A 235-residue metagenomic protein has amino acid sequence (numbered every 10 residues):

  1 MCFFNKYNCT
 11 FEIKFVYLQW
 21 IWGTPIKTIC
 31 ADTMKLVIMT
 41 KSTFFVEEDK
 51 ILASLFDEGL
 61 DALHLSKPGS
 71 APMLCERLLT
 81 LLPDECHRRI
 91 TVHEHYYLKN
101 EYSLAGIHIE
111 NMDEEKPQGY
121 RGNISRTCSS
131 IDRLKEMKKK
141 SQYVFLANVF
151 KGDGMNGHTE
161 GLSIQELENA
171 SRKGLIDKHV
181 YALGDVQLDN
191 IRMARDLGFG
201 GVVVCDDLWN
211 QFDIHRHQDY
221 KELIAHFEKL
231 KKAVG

Functional and structural regions predicted by a protein language model:
W20-W22: Tryptophan (W) side chains
M34-L36: Extreme N-terminal starter segment of soluble prokaryotic enzymes
M39-K41, D61-L74, E85-P117, R121-E136 (+1 more regions): Catalytic beta/alpha-barrel core
L52-D57, L81-E85, N100, K138 (+1 more regions): Acidic (Asp/Glu)-rich catalytic clusters
E76-T91, N123-S130, G161-Y181, H226-G235: Alpha-helix-loop-beta-strand connector modules within alpha/beta enzyme cores
V92-A105, S129-K140, Y181, V186-V204: Catalytic cores of alpha/beta
E110-P117, F145-H158, M193-F227: Glycine-rich phosphate-binding active-site loops on the catalytic face of alpha/beta enzymes
